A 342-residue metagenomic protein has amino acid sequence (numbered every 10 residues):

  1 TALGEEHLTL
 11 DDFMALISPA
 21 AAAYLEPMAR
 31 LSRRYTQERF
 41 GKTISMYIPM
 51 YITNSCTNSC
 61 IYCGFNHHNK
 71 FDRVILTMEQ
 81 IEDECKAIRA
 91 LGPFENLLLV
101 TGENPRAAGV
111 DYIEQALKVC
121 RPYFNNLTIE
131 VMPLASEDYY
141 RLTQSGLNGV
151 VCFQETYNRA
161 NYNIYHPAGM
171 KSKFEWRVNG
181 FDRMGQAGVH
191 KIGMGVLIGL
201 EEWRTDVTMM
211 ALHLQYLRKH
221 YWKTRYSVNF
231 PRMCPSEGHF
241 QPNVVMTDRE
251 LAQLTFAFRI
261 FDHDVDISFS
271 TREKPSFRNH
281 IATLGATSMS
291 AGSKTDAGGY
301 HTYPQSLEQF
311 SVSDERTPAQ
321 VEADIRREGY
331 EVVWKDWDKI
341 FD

Functional and structural regions predicted by a protein language model:
T1-A21, K219-D342: Auxiliary Fe-S-binding modules of radical SAM enzymes
H7-I44: An N-cap/entry alpha-helix motif that binds or orients negatively charged groups
I17, I48-M50, L98-A108, P235 (+2 more regions): Glycine-rich, proline-tolerant flexible connector loops at the mouths of alpha/beta enzymes
S32, C60, L99, C152 (+4 more regions): Conserved, mostly hydrophobic/aromatic
F40-Q80: Canonical Radical SAM [4Fe-4S] cluster-binding loop centered on the CxxxCxxC motif and its immediate flanking residues
I48, C85, I113-L117, Y139 (+5 more regions): Generic structural signal for well-ordered alpha-helices, preferentially at hydrophobic/aromatic core positions
H67-E82, I88-M184, H190-G193, I198-L200 (+1 more regions): Core AdoMet radical
A135-Q144, H190, E201-Q215, K274-L284: Catalytic cores of alpha/beta
